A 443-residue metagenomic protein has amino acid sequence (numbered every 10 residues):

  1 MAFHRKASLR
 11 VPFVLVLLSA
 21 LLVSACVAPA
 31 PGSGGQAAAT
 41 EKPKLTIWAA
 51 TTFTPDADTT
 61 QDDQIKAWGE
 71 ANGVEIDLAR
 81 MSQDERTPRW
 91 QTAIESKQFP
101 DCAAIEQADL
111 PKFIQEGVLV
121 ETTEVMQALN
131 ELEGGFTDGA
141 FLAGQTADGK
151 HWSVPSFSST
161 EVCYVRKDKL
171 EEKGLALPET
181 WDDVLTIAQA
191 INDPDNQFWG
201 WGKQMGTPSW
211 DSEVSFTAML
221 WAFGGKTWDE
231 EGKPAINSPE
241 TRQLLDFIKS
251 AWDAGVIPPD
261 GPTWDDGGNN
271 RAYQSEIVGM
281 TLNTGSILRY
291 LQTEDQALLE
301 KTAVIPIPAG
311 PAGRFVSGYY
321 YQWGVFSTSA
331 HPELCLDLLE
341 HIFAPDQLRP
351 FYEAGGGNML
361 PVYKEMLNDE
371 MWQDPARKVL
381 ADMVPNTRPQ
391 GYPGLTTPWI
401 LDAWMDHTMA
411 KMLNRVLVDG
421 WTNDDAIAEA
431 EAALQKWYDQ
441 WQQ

Functional and structural regions predicted by a protein language model:
A2-K6, L18, C26-V118, M126-G134 (+10 more regions): Conserved N-terminal structural module of periplasmic/extracytoplasmic solute-binding proteins
P12-S24: Bacterial N-terminal signal peptides
A39, Q107-E161, A176, L185 (+4 more regions): Hinge/lid segment of periplasmic solute-binding proteins
T46, K66-N72, K150, K169-K173 (+6 more regions): Extracytoplasmic/periplasmic substrate-recognition and gating elements
D58-D62, D84-E121, E133-S153, C163-Y164 (+6 more regions): Pocket-flanking alpha-helical
T123-F136, M205-P208, F223-Q243, T293-E300 (+3 more regions): Short, solvent-exposed loop/beta-turn-alpha elements that line the ligand-binding surface or hinge of extracytoplasmic
D183, I187-P194, E231-G261, I307: Glycine-centered hinge/linker elements that transmit conformational signals in sensory and ligand-binding systems
T302-I305, E353-H407, R415, Q443: Long, aromatic- and glycine/proline-rich binding clefts that accommodate carbohydrate-like moieties
